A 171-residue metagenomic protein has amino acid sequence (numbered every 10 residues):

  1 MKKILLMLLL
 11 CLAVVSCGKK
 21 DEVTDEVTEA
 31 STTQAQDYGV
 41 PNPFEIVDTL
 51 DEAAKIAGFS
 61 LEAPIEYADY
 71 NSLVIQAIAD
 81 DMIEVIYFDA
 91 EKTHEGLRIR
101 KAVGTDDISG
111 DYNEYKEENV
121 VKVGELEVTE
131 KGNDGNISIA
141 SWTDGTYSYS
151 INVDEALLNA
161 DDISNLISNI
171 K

Functional and structural regions predicted by a protein language model:
K2-M7: Sec-dependent signal peptide recognition, specifically the positively charged N-region followed immediately by
A13-S16: C-terminal motif of bacterial Sec signal peptides marking the signal peptidase cleavage site
G18-K20: Bacterial signal peptide processing site
T24, T28-T33: Intrinsically disordered, low-complexity serine/threonine-rich repeat tracts
A35-I137, D144: Short, solvent-exposed recognition patches
T143-I151: Short helix/strand-capping connector loops at secondary-structure junctions
V153-K171: Surface-exposed amphipathic alpha-helical segments
